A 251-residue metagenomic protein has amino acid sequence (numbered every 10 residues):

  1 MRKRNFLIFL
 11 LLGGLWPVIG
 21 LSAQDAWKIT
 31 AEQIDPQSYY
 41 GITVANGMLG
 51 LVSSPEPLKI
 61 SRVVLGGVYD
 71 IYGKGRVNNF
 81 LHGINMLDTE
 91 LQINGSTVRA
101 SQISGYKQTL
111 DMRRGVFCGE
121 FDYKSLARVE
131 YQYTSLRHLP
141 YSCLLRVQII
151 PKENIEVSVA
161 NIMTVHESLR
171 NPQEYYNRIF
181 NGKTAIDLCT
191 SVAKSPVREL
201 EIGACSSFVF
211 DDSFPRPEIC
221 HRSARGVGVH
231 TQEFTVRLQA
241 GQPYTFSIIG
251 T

Functional and structural regions predicted by a protein language model:
M1-F9: Bacterial N-terminal signal peptides that target proteins for export
R4, G14-L15, D25: Generic short amphipathic/hydrophobic targeting helices enriched at N-termini, encompassing Sec-type signal peptides
I8-V18: Bacterial N-terminal signal peptides
I19-A23: Sec/Tat signal peptide C-region and signal peptidase I cleavage site
Q24-T251: Beta-sandwich/jelly-roll carbohydrate-recognition scaffolds of carbohydrate-active enzymes
